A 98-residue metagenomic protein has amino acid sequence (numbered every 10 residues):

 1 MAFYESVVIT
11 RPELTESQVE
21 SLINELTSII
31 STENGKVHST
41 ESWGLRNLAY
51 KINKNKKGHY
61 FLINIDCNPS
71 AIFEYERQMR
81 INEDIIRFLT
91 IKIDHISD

Functional and structural regions predicted by a protein language model:
A2-D98: Structured, basic alpha/beta domains of bacterial-type, RNA-associated proteins
